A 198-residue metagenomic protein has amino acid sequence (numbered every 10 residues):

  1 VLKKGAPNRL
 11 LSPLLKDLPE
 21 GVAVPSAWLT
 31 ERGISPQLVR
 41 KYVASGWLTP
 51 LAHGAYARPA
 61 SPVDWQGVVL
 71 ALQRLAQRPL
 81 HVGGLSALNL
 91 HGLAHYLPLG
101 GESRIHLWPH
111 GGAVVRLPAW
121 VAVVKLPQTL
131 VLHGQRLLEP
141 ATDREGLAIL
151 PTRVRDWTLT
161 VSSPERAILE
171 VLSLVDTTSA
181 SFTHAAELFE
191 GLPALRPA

Functional and structural regions predicted by a protein language model:
V1-L85, G100, P193-A198: Short beta-edge/loop segments at beta->alpha junctions of small alpha/beta modules that act as binding/recognition
L90-A198: Phosphate-handling catalytic interfaces
